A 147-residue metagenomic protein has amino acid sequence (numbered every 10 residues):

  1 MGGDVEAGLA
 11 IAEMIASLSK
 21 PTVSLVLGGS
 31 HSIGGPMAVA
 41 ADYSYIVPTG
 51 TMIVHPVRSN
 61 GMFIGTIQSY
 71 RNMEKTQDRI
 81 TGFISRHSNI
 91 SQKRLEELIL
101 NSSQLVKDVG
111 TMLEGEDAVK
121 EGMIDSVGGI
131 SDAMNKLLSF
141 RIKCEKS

Functional and structural regions predicted by a protein language model:
M1-S147: N-terminal organellar transit peptides
